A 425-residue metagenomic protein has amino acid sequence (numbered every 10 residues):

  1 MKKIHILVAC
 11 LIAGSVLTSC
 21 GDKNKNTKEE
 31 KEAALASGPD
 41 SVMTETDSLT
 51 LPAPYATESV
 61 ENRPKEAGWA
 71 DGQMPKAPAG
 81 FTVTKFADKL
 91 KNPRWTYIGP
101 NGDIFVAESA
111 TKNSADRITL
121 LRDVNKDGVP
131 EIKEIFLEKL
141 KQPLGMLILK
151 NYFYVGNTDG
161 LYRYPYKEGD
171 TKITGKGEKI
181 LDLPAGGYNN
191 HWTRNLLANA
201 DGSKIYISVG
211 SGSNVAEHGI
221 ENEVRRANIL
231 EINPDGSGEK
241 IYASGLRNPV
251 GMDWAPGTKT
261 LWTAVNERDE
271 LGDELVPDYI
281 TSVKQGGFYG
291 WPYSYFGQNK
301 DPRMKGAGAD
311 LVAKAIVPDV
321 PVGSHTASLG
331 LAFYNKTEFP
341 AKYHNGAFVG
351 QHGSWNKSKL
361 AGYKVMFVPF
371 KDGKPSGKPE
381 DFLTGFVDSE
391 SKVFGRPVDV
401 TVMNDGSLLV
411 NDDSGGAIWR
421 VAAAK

Functional and structural regions predicted by a protein language model:
V16-S19: C-terminal motif of bacterial Sec signal peptides marking the signal peptidase cleavage site
G21-K23: Bacterial signal peptide processing site
E29-P78, T193, G212-A216, V224-S237 (+5 more regions): Beta-propeller domain segments
K85-L90, E134-L140, I180-Y188, I241-G245 (+3 more regions): Surface loop/turn motifs at the tips and blade-to-blade linkers of beta-strand repeat domains
I98-N101, L147-K150, A198-G202, A255-T258 (+2 more regions): Residue-level detector of Asp-centered blade-edge/turn motifs that repeat once per structural unit in beta-propeller
D103-A107, Y152-V155, Y162, K204-S208 (+4 more regions): Conserved beta-propeller blade signature
I132-E138, Q142-L149, T158-N199, S211-N214: Asp-box/WD-like beta-propeller blade repeats and closely related beta-sheet repeat scaffolds
T401-K425: Blade-level signature of beta-propeller repeat domains, shared across WD40, Kelch, NHL, RCC1 and BNR/Asp-box propellers
